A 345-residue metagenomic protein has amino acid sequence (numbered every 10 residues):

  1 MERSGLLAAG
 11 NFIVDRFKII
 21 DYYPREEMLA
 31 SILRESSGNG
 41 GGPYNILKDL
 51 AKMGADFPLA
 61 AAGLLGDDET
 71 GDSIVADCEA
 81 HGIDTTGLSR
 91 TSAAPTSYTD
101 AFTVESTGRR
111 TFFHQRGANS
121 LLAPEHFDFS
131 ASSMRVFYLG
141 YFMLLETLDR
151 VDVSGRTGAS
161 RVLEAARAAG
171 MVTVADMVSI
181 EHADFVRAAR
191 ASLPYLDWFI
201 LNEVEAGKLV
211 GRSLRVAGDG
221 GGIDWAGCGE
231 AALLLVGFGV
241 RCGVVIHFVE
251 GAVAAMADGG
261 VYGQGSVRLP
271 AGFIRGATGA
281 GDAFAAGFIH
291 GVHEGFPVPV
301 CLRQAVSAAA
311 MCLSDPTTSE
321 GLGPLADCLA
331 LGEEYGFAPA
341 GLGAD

Functional and structural regions predicted by a protein language model:
M1-F17, D72-R90, A94, F102-G263 (+2 more regions): Ribokinase/PfkB-type carbohydrate-kinase core domain
M1-I83, F273-A277, A338-D345: Glycine-rich phosphate/adenosyl-contacting loop at the front of the ribokinase-like
K48-D49, K208-G211, I274-V298, L302: Short, small-residue alpha-helix embedded
A51-K52, H290, E294, S307-S314: Short glycine/serine- and small hydrophobic-enriched flexible loop segments
D67-D72, R303-T317: Short, conserved aromatic-histidine micro-motifs
D68, E203-V204, D282: Alpha-helix N-cap/helix-start capping motif
A191, W198, V300-S307: A non-catalytic, amphipathic alpha-helix used as a structural packing/dimerization or gating element in enzyme scaffolds
